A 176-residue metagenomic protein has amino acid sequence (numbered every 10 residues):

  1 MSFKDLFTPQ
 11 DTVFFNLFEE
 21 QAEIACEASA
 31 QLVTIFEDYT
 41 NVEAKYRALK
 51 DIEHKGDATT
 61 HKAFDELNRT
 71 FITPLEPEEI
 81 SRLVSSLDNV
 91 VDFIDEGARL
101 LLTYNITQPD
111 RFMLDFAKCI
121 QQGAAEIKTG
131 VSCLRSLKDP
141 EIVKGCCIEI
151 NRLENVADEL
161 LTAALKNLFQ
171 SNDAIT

Functional and structural regions predicted by a protein language model:
M1-T176: Cytosolic, long alpha-helical scaffolding segments
